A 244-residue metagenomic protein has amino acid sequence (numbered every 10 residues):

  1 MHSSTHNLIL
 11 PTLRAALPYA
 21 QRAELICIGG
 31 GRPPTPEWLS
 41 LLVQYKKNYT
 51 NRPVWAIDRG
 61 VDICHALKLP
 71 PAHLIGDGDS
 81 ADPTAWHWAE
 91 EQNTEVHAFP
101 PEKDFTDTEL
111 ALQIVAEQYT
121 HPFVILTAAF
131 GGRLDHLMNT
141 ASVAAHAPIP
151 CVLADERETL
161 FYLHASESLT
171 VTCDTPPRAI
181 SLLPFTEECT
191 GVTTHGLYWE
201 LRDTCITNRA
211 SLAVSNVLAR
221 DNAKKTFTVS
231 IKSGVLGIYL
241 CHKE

Functional and structural regions predicted by a protein language model:
H2-W88: N-terminal beta-strand-loop-alpha-helix module at the start of alpha/beta ligand-binding or catalytic domains
I28, W55-D58, G76, A98 (+2 more regions): General beta-strand structural signal in soluble alpha/beta enzymes
P34-W38, F105-E109, R133-M138: Short glycine/serine/threonine-rich phosphate/pyrophosphate-binding segments that cradle anionic phosphate groups
S40-K47, L69-P70, E90, A141-A145 (+3 more regions): Short, solvent-exposed amphipathic alpha-helical segments in soluble enzyme and RNA/protein-processing domains
V61-I63, S80-P83, F105, R133 (+1 more regions): Short gly/pro/ser/thr-enriched loop/turn and capping motifs at secondary-structure boundaries
V96-Y119: Short phosphate-binding loop-to-helix
V115, Y119, F123-L169: Anionic-ligand-binding alpha/beta catalytic cores of soluble enzymes and soluble regulatory domains that recognize
E156, L163-E244: Long, charged alpha-helical interface segments
